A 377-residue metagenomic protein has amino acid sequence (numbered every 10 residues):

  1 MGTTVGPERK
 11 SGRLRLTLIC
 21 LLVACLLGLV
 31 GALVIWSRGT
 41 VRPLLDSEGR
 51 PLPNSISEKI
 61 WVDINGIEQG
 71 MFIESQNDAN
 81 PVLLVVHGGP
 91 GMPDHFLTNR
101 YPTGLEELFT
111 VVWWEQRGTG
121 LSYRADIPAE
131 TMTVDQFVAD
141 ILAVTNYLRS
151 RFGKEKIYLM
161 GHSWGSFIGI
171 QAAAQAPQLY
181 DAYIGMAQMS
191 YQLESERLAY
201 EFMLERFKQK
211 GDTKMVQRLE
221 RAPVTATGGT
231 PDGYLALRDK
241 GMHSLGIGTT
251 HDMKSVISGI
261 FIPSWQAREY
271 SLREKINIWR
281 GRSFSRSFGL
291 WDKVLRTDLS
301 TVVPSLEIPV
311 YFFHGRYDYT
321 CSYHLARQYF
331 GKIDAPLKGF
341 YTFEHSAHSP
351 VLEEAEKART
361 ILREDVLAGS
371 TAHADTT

Functional and structural regions predicted by a protein language model:
P93-P102: The serine-hydrolase catalytic nucleophile loop
H95-F96, G118-M132, E194: Glycine-rich "HGGG/HGxG" loop immediately N-terminal to the catalytic nucleophile of the alpha/beta-hydrolase
E106-R124: Conserved alpha/beta-hydrolase
Q136-K156: Conserved acidic catalytic loop of the alpha/beta-hydrolase fold
Q175-T227: A catalytic-pocket lid/entrance helix-loop region that shapes and gates access to the active site across common
K210-T301, I308: Alpha/beta-hydrolase
L306, F312-H314, D318: Short beta-strand/loop motif that positions the catalytic acidic residue of the alpha/beta-hydrolase fold
S346-A355, R359: Catalytic histidine-centered segment of alpha/beta-hydrolase-like enzymes
